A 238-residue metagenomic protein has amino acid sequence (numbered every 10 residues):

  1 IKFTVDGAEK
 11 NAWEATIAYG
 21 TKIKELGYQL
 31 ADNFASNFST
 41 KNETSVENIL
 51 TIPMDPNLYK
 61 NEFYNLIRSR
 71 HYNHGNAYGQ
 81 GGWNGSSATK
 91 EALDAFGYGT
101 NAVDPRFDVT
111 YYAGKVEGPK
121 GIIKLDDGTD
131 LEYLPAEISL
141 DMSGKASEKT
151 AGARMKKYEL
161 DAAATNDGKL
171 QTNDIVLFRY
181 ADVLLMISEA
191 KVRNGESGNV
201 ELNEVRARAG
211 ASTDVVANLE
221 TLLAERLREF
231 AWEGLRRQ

Functional and structural regions predicted by a protein language model:
I1-I138: An aromatic- and glycine-enriched ligand-binding surface/loop that stacks and positions planar moieties
I1-K24, L50, F107-V109, D174-V205 (+1 more regions): Extended, hydrophobic/aromatic-rich amphipathic alpha-helical segments that build helical scaffolds
K22-Q29, E204-V216: Short, mixed-charge aromatic SLiMs
F34-T44, A217-E229: TPR/TPR-like alpha-solenoid helical repeat scaffolds
P53-P56, K191, G210, D214-V215 (+1 more regions): C-terminal capping/lid segments that line or modulate ligand- or cofactor-binding pockets
P105, V109-V205: C-terminal substrate/ligand-recognition segments
